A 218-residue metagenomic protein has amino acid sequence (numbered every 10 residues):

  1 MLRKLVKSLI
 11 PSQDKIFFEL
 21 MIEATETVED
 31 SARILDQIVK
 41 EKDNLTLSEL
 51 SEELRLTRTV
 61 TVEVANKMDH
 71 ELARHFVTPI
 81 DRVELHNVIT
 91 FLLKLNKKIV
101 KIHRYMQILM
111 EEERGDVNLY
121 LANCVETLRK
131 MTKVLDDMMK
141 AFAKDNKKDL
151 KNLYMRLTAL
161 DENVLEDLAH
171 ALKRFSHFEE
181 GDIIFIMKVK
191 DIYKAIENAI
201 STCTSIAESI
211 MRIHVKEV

Functional and structural regions predicted by a protein language model:
M1-V218: Cytosolic, long alpha-helical scaffolding segments
